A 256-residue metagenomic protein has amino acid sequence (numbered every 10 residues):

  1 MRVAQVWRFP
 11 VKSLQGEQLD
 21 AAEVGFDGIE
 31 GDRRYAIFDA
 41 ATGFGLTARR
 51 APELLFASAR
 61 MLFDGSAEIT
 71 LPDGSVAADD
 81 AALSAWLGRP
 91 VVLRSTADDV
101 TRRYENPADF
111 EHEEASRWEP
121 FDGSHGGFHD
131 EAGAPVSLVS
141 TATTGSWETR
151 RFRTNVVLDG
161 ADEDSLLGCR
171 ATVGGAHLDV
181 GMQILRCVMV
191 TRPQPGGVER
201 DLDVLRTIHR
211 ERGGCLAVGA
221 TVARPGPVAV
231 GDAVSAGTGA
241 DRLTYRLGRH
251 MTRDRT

Functional and structural regions predicted by a protein language model:
M1-T256: Metal-cofactor-dependent catalytic cores
